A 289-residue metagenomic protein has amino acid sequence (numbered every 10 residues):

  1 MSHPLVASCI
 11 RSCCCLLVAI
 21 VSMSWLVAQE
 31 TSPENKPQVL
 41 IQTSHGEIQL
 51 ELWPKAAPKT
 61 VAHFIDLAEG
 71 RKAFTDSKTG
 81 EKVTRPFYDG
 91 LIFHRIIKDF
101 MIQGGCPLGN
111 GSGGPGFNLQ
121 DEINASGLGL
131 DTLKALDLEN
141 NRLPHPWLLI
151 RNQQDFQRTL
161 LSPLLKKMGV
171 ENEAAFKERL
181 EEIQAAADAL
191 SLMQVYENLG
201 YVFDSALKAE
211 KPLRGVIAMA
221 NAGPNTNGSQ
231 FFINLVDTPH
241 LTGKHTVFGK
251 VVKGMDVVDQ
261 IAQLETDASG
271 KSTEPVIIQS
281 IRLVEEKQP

Functional and structural regions predicted by a protein language model:
M1-C14: Bacterial N-terminal signal peptides that target proteins for export
C9, L26-P289: Cross-family detector of peptidyl-prolyl cis-trans isomerase
S12-S24: Bacterial N-terminal signal peptides
